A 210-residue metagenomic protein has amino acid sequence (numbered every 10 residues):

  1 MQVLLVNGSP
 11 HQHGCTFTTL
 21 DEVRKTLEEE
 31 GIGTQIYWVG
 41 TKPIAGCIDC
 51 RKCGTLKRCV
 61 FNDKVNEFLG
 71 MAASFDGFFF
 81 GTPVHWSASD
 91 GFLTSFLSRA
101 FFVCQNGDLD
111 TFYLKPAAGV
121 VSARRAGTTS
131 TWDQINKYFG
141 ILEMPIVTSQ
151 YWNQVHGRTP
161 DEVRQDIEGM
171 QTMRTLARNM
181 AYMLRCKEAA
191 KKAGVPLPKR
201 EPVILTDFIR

Functional and structural regions predicted by a protein language model:
Q2-E30: N-terminal beta1-alpha1 ligand-phosphate binding loop
E29, P145-R210: Glycine-rich phosphate/pyrophosphate-binding loop and the adjoining helix
I32-K42: A short beta-strand-loop structural module common to alpha/beta enzyme folds
K42-A72, L205-R210: Cysteine-cluster motifs in flexible loop/terminal segments that predominantly coordinate metals
R51-T55, S98, Q165-D166: Short, hinge-like loop/turn segments at secondary-structure boundaries
L56, V60-Y151: Helix-loop-strand module that forms the ligand-binding subsite of alpha/beta enzymes
